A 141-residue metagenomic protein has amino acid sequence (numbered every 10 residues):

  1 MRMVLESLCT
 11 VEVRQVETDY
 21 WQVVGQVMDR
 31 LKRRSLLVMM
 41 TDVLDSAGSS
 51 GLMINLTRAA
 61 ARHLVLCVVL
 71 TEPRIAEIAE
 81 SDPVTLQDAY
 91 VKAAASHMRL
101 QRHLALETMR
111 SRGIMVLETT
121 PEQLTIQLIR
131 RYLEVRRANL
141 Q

Functional and structural regions predicted by a protein language model:
M1-Q141: Exposed, interaction-prone extracellular/peripheral surfaces
